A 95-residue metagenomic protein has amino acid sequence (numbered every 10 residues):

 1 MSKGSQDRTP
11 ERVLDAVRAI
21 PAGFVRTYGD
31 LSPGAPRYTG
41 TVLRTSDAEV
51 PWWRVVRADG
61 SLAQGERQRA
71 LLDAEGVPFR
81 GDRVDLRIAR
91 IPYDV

Functional and structural regions predicted by a protein language model:
M1-V95: Nucleic acid-binding interface residues in structured DNA/RNA-binding domains, emphasizing the DNA-engaging scaffolds
